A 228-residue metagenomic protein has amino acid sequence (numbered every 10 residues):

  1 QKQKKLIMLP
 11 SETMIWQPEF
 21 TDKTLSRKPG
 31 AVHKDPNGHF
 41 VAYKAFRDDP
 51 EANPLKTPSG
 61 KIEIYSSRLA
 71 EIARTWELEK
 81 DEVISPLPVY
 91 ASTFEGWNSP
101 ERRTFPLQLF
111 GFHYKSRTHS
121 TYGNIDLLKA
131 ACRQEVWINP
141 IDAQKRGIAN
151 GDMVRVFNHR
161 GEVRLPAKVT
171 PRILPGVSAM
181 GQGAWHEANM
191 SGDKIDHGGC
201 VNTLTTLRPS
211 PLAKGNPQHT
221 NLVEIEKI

Functional and structural regions predicted by a protein language model:
K2-K5: Polybasic, lysine-rich low-complexity intrinsically disordered segments
K34-D126: Long, low-complexity segments enriched in small/aliphatic residues
K34-N37, S120-Y122, D126-W137, I141-I228: Long, contiguous, secondary-structure-rich segments that constitute the structural scaffold of globular domains
